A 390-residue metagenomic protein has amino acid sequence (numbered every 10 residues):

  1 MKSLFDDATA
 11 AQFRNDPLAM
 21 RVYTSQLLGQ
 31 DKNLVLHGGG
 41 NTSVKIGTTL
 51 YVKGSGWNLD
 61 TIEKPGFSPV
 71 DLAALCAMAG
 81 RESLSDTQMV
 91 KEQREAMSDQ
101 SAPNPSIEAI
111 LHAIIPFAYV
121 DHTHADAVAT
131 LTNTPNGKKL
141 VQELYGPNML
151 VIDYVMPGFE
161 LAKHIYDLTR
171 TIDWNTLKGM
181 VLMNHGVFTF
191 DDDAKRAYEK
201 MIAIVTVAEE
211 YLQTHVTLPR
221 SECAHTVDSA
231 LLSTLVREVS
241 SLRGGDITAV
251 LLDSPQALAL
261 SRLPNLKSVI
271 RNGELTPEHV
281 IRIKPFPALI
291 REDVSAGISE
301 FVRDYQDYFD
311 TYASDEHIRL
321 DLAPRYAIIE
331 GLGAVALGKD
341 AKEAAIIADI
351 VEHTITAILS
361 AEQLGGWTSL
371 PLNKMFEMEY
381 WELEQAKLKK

Functional and structural regions predicted by a protein language model:
M1-K390: Glycine-rich flexible loops
